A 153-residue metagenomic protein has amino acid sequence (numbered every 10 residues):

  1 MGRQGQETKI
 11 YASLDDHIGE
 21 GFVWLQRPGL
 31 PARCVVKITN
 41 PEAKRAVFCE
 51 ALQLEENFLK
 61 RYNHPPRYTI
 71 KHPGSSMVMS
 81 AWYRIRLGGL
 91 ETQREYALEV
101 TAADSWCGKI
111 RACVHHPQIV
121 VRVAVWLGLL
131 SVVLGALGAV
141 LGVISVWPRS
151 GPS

Functional and structural regions predicted by a protein language model:
M1-H115: Long, compositionally biased stretches
A112-S153: C-terminal single-pass membrane-anchor helix
